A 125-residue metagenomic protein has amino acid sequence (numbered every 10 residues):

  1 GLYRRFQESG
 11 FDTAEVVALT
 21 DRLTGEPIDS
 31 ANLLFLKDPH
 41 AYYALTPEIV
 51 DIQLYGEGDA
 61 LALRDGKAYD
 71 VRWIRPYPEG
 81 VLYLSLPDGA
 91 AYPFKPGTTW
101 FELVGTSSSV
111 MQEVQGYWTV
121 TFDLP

Functional and structural regions predicted by a protein language model:
G1-P125: Mid-to-C-terminal functional-domain signal that highlights helix-capping/loop sites within ligand-binding modules
